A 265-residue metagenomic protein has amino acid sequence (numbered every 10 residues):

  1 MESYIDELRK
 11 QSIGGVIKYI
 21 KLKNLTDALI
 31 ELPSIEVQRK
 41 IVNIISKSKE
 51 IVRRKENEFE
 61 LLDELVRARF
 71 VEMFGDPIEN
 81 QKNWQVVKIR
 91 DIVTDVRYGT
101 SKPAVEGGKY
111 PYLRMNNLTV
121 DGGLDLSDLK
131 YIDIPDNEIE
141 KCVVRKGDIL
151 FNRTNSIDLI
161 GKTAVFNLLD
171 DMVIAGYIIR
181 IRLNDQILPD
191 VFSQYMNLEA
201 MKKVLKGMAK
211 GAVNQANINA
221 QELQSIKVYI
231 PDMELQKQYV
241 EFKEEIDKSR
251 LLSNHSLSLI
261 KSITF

Functional and structural regions predicted by a protein language model:
M1-E2, K21-L22, R114, I139-N197 (+1 more regions): A short beta-sheet element
E2, G14-E36, D171-I178, I187 (+1 more regions): A short glycine-rich beta-alpha junction/loop motif
G15, I134, E138-I139, L168 (+1 more regions): A structural connector/turn signal
D27-N43, I51-Y98, S225-V240, E244-F265: Non-catalytic DNA-recognition/assembly elements of restriction-modification systems
V87-K102, N116-D148: Sequence-specific dsDNA recognition surfaces
K109-P111, D128, A175-Y177: A generic structural signal for short beta-strands and their flanking turns/coil linkers
